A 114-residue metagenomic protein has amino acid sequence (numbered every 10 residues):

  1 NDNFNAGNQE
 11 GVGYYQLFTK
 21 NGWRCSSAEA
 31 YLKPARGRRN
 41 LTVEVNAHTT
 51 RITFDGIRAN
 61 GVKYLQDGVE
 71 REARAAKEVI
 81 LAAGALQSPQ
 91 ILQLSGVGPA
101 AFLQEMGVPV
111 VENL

Functional and structural regions predicted by a protein language model:
N1-A59, Y64-D67: Conserved redox-cofactor binding core of oxidoreductases
I52, G61-L114: Glycine-rich loop(s) and the adjacent beta-strand/alpha-helix scaffold that form part
